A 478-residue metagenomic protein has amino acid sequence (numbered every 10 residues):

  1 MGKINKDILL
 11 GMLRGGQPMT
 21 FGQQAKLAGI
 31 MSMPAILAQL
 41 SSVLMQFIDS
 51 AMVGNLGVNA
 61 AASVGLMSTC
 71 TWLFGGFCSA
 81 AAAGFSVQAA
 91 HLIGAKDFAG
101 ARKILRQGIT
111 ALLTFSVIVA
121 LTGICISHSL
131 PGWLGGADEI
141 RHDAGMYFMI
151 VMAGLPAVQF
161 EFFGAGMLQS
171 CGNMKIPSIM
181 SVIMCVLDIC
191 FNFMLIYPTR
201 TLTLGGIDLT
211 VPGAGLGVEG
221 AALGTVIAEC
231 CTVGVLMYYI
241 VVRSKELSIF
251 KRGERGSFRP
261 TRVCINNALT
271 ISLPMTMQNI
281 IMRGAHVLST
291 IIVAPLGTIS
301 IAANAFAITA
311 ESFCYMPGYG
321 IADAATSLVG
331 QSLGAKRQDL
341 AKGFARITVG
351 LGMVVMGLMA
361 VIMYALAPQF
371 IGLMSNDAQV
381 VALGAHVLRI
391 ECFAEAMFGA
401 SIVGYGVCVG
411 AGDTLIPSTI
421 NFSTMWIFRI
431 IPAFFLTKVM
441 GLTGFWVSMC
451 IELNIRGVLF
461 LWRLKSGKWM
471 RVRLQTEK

Functional and structural regions predicted by a protein language model:
M1-A35, A89-P156, L187, T203-S272 (+2 more regions): Short alpha-helical transmembrane segments in multi-pass integral membrane proteins
I30-D49, I150, E161, A228-T232 (+4 more regions): Transmembrane helical elements of multi-pass membrane transporters/channels
A35, Q39, S50-A51, V87 (+15 more regions): Transmembrane alpha-helix boundary and packing residues in multipass membrane permease domains and related
Q39-V43, G76, S116, A120 (+12 more regions): Residue-level hotspots within the lipid-embedded alpha helices of multi-pass solute transporters
L40, L44-A62, P131-D138, M194-P198 (+7 more regions): Helix-terminus/linker motif at the lipid-water interface of multi-pass membrane proteins
V53-W72, D138-G145, V218-E219, C264-I271 (+4 more regions): Interfacial/gating helices of multi-pass transporter permease domains
A61-L121, V158-P177, T290, A303-A367 (+1 more regions): Small-residue-rich hydrophobic transmembrane alpha-helices
D188-I189, W426-I431: Aromatic-anchored segments of alpha-helical transmembrane domains
